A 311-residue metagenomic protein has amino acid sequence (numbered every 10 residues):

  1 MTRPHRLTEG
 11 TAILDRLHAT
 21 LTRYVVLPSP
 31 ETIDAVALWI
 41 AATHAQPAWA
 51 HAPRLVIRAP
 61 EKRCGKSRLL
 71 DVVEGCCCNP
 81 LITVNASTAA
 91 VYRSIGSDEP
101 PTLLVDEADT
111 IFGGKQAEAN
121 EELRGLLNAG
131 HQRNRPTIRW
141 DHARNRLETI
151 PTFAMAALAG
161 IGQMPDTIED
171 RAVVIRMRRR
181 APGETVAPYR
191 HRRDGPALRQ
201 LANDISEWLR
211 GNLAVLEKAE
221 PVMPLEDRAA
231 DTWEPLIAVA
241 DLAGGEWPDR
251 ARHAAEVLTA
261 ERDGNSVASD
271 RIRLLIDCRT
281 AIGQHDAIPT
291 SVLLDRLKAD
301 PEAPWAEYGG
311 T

Functional and structural regions predicted by a protein language model:
M1-P4, R68-N79, H191-R192, E207-L209 (+1 more regions): Charged/polar, low-hydrophobicity segments characteristic of intrinsically disordered regions and flexible loops
M1-R6, A12, G183, R193-A197: Non-catalytic accessory segments flanking P-loop/AAA+ NTPase cores
R3-S97, T232-W233, I237, R252 (+1 more regions): P-loop NTPase catalytic core of nucleic-acid-dependent motor ATPases
R6-P28, I205-E226, A255-A260, D300: Short amphipathic alpha-helical segments and their helix-coil junctions
E31-D34, S67, R144, F153 (+7 more regions): Hydrophobic/basic alpha-helical segments enriched in Actinobacteria
D34-L38, S67, E121-G125, A154 (+6 more regions): Non-catalytic, well-ordered alpha-helical scaffold segments
H44-E217, P224-L225: Conserved NTP-binding/hydrolysis core of motor NTPases
K218-T311: DNA transaction DNA-binding modules
